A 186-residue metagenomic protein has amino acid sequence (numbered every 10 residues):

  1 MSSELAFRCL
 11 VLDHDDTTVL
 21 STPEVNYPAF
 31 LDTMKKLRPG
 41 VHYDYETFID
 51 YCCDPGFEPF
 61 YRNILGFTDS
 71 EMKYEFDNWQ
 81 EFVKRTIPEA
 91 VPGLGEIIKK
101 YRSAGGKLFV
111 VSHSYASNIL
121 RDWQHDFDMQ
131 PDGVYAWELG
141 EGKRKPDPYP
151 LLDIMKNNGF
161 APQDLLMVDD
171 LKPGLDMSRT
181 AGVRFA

Functional and structural regions predicted by a protein language model:
S3-L5, S103-G106, N158-D164: Glycine-rich phosphate-binding loop signature in dinucleotide/nucleotide-binding domains
E4-G95, S117: N-terminal helical cap/lid subdomain that shapes the substrate entry/recognition surface in HAD-like hydrolases
D13, D169-D170: Acidic di-acidic motifs
F76, L94-Q124, V134-Y135: Substrate-recognition element of Asp-dependent hydrolases with the DxDx(T/V) motif
G95-E96, L171-G174, F185: Short glycine/proline-centered loop/turn elements that form peptide/ligand docking sites
L108, M167-V168: Conserved SAM-binding loop
Y115-L166, K172-T180: Substrate-recognition "cap/lid" segment bordering the active-site pocket of phosphatases
